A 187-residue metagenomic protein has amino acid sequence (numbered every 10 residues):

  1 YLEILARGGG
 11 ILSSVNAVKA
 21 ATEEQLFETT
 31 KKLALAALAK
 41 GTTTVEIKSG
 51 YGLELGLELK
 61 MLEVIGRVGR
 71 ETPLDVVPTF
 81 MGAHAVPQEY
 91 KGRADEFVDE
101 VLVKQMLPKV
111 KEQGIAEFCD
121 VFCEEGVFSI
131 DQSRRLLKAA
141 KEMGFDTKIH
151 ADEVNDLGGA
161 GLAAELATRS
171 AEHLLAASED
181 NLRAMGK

Functional and structural regions predicted by a protein language model:
Y1-L12: Flexible glycine-/small-residue-enriched beta->alpha junction loops that bind anionic phosphate/pyrophosphate groups
G10-K31, L35, T43-L157: Metal-coordinating catalytic core of metallo-dependent amide/deamination hydrolases
F145-T147, N155-K187: Active-site-adjacent C-terminal substructures of enzyme catalytic domains
